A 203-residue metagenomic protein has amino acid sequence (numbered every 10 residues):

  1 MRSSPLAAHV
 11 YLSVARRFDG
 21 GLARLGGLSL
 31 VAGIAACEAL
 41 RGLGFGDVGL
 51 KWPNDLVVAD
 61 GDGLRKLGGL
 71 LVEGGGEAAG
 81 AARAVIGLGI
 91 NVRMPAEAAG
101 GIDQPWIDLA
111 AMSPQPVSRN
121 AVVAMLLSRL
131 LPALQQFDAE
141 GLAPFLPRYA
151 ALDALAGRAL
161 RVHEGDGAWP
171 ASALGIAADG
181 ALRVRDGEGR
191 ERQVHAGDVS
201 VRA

Functional and structural regions predicted by a protein language model:
R2-H9, S13-A203: Catalytic beta-strand/loop module used to bind and position nucleotide/cofactor moieties in cofactor-attachment
